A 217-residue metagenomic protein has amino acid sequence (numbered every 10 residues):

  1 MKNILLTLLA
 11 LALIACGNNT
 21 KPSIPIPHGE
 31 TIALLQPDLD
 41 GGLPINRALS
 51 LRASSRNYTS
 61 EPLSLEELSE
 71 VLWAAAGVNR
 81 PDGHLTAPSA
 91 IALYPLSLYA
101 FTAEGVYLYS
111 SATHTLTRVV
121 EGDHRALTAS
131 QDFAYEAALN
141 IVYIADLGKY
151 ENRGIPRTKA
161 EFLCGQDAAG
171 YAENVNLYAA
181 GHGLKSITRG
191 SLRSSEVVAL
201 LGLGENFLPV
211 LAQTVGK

Functional and structural regions predicted by a protein language model:
I4, P81-H84, L184-K185: Short secondary-structure capping/junction motifs at helix and strand boundaries
I4-L13: Sec-dependent N-terminal signal peptides
A10, G105, A137-I144: Conserved active-site beta-strand-loop modules that form the wall/rim of enzyme catalytic pockets and either contain
G17-A137: N-terminal amphipathic, basic helical "cap/leader" segment at the start of enzyme domains
R52, V71, L98, L139-N152 (+1 more regions): Small-aliphatic-rich amphipathic alpha-helix that forms the alpha element of a beta-alpha
G202-K217: A glycine-rich helix N-cap at a beta->alpha junction
